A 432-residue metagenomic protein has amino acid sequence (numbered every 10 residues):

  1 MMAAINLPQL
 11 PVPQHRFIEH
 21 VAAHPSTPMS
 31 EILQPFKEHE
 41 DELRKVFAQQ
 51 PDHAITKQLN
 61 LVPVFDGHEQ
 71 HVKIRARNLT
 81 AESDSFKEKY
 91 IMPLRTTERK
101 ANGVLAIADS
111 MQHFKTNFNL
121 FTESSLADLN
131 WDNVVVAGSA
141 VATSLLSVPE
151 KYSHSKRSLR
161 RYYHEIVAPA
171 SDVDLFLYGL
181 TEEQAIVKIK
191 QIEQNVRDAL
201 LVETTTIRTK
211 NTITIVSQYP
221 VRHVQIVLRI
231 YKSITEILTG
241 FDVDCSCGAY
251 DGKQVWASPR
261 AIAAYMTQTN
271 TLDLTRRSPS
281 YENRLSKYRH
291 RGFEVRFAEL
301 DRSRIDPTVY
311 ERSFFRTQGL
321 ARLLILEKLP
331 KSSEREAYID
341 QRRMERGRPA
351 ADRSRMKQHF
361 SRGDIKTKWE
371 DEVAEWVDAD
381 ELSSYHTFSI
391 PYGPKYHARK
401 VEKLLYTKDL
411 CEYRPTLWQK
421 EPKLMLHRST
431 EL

Functional and structural regions predicted by a protein language model:
M1-L432: Catalytic cores of the polymerase beta-like nucleotidyltransferase superfamily and closely associated nucleotide
